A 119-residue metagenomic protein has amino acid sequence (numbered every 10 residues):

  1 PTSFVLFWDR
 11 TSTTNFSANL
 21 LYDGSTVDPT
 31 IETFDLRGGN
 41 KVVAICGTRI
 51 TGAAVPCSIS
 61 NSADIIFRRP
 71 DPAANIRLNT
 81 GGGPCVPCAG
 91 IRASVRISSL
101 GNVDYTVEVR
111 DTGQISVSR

Functional and structural regions predicted by a protein language model:
P1-R119: N-terminal helix-rich module
